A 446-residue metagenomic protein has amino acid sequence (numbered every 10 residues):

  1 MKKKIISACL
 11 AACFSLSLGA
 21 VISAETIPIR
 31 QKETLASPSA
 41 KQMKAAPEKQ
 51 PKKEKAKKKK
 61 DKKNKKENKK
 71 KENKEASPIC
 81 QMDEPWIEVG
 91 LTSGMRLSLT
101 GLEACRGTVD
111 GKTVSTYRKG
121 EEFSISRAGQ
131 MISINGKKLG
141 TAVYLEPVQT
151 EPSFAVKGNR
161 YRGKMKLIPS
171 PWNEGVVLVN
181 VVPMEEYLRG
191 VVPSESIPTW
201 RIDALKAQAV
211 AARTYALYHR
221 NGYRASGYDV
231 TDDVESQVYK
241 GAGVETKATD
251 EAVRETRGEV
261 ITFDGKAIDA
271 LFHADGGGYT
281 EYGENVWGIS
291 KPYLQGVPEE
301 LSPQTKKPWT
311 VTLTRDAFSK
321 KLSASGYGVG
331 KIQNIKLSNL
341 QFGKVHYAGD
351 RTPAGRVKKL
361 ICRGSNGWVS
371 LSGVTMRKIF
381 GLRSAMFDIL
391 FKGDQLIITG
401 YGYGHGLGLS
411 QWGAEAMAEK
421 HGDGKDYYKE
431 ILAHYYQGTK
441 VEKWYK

Functional and structural regions predicted by a protein language model:
K2-K446: Conserved, single-site charged/polar hotspot
